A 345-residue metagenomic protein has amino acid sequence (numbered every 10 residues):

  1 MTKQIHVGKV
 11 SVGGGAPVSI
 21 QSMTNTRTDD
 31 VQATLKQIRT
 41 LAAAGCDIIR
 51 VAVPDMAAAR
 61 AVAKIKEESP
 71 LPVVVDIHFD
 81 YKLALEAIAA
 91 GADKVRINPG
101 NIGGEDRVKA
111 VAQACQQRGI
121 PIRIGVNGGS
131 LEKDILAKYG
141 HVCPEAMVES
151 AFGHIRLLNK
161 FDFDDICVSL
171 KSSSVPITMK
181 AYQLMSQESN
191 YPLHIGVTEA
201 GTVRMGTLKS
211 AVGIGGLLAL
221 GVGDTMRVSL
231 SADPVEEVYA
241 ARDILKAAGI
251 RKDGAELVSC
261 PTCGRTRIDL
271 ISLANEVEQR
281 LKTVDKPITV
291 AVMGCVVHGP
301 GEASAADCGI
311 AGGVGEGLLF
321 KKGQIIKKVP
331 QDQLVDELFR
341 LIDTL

Functional and structural regions predicted by a protein language model:
M1-M23, Q116, Q279: N-terminal amphipathic alpha-helix/helix-capping segment at the start of soluble metabolic enzymes
G15-A33, A52, L71-F79, I135-V148 (+1 more regions): Active-site mouth loops of central-metabolism enzymes
V18-T24, I49-V51, V73-I77, V95-I97 (+6 more regions): Hydrophobic faces of well-ordered beta-strands that scaffold small-molecule active sites in alpha/beta enzyme cores
N25, D30-V31, A42-I65, R96-G104 (+1 more regions): Glycine-rich, proline-tolerant flexible connector loops at the mouths of alpha/beta enzymes
D55-I77, A110-I122, Y182-L193, V277-L281: Alpha-helix-loop-beta-strand connector modules within alpha/beta enzyme cores
K82-R123: Hydrophobic or amphipathic alpha-helical targeting/insertion segments
A90-E105, V197-T198, L220-P234, G312-I325: Glycine-rich phosphate-binding active-site loops on the catalytic face of alpha/beta enzymes
N127-S130, I135-K282: Catalytic alpha/beta core domains of metabolic enzymes, predominantly
